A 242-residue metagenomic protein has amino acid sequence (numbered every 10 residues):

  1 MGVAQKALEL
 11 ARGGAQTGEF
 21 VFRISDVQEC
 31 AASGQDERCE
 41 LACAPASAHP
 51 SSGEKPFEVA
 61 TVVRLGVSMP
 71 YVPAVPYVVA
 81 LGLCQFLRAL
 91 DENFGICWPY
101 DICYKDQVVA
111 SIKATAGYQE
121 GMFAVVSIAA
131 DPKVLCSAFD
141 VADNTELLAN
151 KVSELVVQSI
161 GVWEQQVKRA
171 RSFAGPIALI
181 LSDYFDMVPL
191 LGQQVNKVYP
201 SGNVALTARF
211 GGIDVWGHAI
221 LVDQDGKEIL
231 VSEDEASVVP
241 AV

Functional and structural regions predicted by a protein language model:
M1-L41: Conserved catalytic/binding loops enriched for acidic/polar residues
G2, K6-Q16, L65-F94, Y104-V242: Long, positively charged amphipathic alpha-helical accessory segments at protein N-termini or as interdomain linkers
R23, T61, I102-C103, K113: Short beta-strand scaffold segments in enzyme catalytic cores
D26, T61-V63, D223: Residue-level recognition of conserved beta-strand positions in structured domain cores
C30-A31, I102-Y104: Short, active-site-adjacent cap segments at secondary-structure transitions
Q35, A44-P45, A208: Low-complexity, Ser/Pro/Gly/Ala/Val-rich intrinsically disordered tracts
C39-M69, V75-P76: DPxDG-like acidic metal-binding loop motif
C97-Y100: Short Gly/Ser/Thr- and Asp/Glu-enriched loop/turn motifs at secondary-structure junctions
